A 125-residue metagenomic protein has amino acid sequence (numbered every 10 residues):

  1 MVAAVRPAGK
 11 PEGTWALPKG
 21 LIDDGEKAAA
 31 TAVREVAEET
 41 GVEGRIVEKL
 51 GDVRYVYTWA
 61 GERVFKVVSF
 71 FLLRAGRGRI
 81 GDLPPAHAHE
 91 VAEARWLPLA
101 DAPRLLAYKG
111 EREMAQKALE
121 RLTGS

Functional and structural regions predicted by a protein language model:
M1-L17: N-terminal strand-loop-strand
I22-E113: Unchanged
K117-L122: C-terminal alpha-helix
